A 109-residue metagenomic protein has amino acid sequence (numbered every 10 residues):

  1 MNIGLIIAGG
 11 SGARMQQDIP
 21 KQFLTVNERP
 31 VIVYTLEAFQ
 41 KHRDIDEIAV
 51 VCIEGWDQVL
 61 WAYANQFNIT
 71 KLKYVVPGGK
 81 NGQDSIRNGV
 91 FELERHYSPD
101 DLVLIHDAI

Functional and structural regions predicted by a protein language model:
M1-N2, I45, L72, P99-D101: Local beta-strand N-terminus motif with an aromatic residue
N2-E54: N-terminal glycine-rich phosphate-binding loop and ensuing alpha1 helix
G10-A13, G55-W56, N81, A108-I109: Short glycine-rich anion-binding loops that position phosphate/pyrophosphate groups of nucleotides and phosphorylated
L36-Q40, A64, L93: Hydrophobic C-terminal alpha-helix "anchor/cap" residues
R43-D44, N65-K71, H96-Y97: Short helix-capping segments at alpha-helix termini
Q58-Y63: Acidic helix N-cap motif at the loop->helix transition within catalytic regions of sugar-transfer enzymes
N68-K80: Conserved donor nucleotide-binding strand/loop of the catalytic core
N81-I109: Conserved beta-loop-beta/alpha segment of the NTase-like Rossmann-fold superfamily that binds/positions NTPs
